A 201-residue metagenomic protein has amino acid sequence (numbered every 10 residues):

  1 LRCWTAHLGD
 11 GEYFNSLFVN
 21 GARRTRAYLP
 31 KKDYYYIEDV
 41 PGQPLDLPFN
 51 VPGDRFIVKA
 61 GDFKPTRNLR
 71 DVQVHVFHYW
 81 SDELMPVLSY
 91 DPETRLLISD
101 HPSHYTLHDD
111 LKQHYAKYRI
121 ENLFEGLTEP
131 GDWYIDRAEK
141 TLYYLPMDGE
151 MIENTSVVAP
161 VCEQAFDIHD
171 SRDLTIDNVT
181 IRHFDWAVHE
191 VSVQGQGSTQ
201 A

Functional and structural regions predicted by a protein language model:
L1-Q200: Extracellular polysaccharide-degrading/modifying enzymes targeting complex plant/algal/animal polysaccharides
